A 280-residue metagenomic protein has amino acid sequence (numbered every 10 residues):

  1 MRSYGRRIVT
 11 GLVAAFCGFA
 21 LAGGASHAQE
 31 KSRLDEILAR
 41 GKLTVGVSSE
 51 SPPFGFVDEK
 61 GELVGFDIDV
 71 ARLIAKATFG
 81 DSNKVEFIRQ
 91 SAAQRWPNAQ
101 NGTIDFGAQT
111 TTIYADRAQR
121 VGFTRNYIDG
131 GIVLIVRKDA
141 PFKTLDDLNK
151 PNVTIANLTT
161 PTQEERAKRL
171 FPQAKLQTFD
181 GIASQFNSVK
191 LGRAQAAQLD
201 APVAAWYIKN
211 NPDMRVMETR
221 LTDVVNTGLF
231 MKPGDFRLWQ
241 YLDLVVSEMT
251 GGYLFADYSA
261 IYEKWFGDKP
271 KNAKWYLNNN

Functional and structural regions predicted by a protein language model:
A28-A108: Extracytoplasmic small-molecule ligand-binding "clamshell" domains of the periplasmic binding protein/Venus flytrap
L43-T44, G80-N83, Q100-Q109, N152-T154 (+2 more regions): Alpha-to-beta junction loops
T44-P53, L63-T78, T111-T112, V133-I182 (+2 more regions): Bilobed "Venus flytrap"/periplasmic-binding protein-like clamshell domains and structurally analogous long
S49, I128-D139, A201, A205-V246 (+1 more regions): Periplasmic-binding protein-like
D69-A77, D146, P161, V224-K269: Extended ligand-binding regions for polar small-molecule ligands
R72, K76, K84-N149, R215 (+1 more regions): Acidic, polar ligand-binding/catalytic clefts
Q94, T110-R120, R166-R169, S188-V224: A ligand-binding cleft/hinge motif common to bilobed small-molecule-binding domains
T162-Q177, V216-M217, V246-N280: Ligand-binding clefts/hinges and TM-proximal coupling segments of bilobed small-molecule sensing domains
